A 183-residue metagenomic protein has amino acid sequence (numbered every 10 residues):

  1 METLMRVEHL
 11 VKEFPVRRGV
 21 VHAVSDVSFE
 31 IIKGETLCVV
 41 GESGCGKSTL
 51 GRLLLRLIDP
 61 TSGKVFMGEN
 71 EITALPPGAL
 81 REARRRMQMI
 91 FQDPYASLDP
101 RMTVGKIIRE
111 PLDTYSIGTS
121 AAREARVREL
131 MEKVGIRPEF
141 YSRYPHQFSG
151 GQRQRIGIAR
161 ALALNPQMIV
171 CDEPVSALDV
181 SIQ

Functional and structural regions predicted by a protein language model:
R18, I72-Q88, T114, S120-A121: ABC ATPase NBD coupling module
L55: Helix-to-loop junction immediately C-terminal to a conserved catalytic motif
G63-E71: Conserved ABC transporter NBD signature motif
E71, A121-E139, Q167-M168: Conserved ABC ATPase "signature" region
Y144-F148, Q152: Conserved ABC ATPase signature
A163-Q167, Q183: A short, proline-enriched helix->beta-strand linker immediately N-terminal to the Walker B motif in ABC-type P-loop
